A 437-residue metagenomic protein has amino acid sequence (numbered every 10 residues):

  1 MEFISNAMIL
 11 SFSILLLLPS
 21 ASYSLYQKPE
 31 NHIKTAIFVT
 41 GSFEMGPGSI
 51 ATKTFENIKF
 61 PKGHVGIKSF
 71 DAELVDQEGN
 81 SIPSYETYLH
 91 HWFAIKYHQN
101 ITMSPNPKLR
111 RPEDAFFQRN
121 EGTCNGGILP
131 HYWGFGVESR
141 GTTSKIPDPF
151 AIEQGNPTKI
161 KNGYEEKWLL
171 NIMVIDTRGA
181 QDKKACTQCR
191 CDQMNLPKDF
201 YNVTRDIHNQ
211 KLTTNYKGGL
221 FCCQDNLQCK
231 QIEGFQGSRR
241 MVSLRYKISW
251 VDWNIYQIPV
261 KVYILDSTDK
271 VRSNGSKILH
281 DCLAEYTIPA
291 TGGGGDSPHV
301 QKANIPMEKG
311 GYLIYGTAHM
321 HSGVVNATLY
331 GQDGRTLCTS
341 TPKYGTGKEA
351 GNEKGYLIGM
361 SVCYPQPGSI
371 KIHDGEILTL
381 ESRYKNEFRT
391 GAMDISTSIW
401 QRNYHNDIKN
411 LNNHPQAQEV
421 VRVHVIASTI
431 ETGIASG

Functional and structural regions predicted by a protein language model:
E2, F12-N31: N-terminal signal peptide
S22-G437: Beta-strand-centric surfaces of beta-sandwich/beta-rich domains
